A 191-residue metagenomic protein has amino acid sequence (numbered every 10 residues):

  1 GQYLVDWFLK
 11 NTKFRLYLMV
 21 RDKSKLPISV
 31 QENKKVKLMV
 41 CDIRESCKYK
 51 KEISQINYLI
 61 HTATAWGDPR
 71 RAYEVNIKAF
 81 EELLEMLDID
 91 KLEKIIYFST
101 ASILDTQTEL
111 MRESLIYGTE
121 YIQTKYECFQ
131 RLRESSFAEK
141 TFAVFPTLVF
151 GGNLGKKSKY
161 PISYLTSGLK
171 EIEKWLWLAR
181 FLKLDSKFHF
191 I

Functional and structural regions predicted by a protein language model:
G1-L4, L83, C128: Hydrophobic residues within alpha-helices that form the first helical element adjacent to the glycine-rich loop
G1-Q55: N-terminal Rossmann/SDR dinucleotide-binding element
K34-K78, E82: NAD(P)H-binding glycine-rich loop region in Rossmannoid oxidoreductase-like domains and their noncatalytic homologs
W66, A101-T108, T147-F150: Active-site segment of SDR-like NAD(P)-dependent oxidoreductases
Y73-I77, S114-E134, K183-F190: Short-chain dehydrogenase/reductase
K78-Q123, F142: Conserved Rossmann-fold NAD(P)-dependent oxidoreductase catalytic core, especially the SDR/UDP-sugar
R131-K156: Conserved beta-loop-beta element that borders a ligand/cofactor-binding pocket
Y160-P161, W177-I191: Substrate-positioning beta->alpha
